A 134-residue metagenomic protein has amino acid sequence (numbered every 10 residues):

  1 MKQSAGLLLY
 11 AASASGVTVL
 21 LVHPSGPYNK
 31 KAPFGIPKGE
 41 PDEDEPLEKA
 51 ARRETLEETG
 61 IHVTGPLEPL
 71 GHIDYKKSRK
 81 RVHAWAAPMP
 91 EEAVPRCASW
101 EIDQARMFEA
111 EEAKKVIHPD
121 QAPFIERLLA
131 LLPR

Functional and structural regions predicted by a protein language model:
M1-I36: N-terminal strand-loop-strand
G39-R127: Unchanged
A130-R134: Generic C-terminal helix-cap and adjacent flexible tail
